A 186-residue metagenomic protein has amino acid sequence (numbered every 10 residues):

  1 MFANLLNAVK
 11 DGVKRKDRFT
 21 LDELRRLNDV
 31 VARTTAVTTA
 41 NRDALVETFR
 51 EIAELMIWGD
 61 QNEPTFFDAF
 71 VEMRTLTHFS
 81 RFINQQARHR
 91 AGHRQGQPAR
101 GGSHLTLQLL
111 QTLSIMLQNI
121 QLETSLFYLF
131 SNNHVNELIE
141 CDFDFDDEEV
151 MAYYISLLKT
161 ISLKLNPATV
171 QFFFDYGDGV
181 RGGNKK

Functional and structural regions predicted by a protein language model:
M1-K186: Elongated alpha-helical scaffolds that mediate protein-protein interactions in large eukaryotic proteins, primarily
